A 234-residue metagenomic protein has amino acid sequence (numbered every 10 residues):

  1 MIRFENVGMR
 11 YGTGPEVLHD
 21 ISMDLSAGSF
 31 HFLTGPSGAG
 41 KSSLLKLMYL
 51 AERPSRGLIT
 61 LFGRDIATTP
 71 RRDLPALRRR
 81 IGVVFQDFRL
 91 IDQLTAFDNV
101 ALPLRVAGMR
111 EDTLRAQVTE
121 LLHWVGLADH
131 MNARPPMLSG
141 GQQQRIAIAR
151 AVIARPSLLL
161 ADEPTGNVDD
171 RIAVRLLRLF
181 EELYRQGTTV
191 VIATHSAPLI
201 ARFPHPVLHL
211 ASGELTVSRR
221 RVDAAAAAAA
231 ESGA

Functional and structural regions predicted by a protein language model:
Y49: Helix-to-loop junction immediately C-terminal to a conserved catalytic motif
G57-D65: Conserved ABC transporter NBD signature motif
I66-G82, L183-R185: ABC ATPase NBD coupling module
L94-L102: Short coil-to-helix segment of the ABC ATPase nucleotide-binding domain corresponding to the Q-loop/switch region
R134-L138, Q142-Q144: Conserved ABC ATPase signature
I153-S157: A short, proline-enriched helix->beta-strand linker immediately N-terminal to the Walker B motif in ABC-type P-loop
L159-D162: Catalytic Walker B motif of ABC-type/P-loop ATPase nucleotide-binding domains
